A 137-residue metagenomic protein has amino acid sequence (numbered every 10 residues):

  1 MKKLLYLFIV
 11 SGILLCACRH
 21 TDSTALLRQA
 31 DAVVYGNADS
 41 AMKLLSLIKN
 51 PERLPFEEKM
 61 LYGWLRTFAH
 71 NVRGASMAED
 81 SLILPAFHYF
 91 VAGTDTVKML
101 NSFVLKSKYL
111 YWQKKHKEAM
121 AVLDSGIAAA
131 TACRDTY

Functional and structural regions predicted by a protein language model:
K2-V10, L15-Y137: A "functional boundary" signal
